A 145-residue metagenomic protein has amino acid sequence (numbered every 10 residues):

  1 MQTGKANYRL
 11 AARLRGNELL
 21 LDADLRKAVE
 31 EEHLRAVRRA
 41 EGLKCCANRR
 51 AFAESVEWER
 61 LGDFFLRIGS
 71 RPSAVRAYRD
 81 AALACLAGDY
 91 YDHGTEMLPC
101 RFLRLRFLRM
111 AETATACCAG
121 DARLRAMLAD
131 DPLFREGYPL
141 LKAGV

Functional and structural regions predicted by a protein language model:
M1-R49, G120-V145: N-terminal alpha-helical interaction modules that lie
G42-R49, Y90-F102: Acidic, Ser/Thr-rich low-complexity linear motifs
